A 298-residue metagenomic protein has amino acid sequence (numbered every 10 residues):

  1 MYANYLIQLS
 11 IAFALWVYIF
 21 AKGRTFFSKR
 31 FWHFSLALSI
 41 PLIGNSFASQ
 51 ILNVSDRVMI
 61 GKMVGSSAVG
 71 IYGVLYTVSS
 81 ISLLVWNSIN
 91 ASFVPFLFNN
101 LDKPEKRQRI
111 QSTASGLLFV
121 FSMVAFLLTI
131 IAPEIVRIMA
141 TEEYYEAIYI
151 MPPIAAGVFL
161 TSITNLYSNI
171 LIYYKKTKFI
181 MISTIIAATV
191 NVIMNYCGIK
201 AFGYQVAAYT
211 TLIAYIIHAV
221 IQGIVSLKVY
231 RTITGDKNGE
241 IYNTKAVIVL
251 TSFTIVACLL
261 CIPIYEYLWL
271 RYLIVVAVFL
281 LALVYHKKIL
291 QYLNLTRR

Functional and structural regions predicted by a protein language model:
M1-A21, I185-V190, Y204-S226, I274-V275: Hydrophobic alpha-helical transmembrane segments
M1-N4, S10-N53, S92, F96-Q108 (+1 more regions): Interhelical loop/hinge segments that connect adjacent transmembrane helices in multipass membrane
A12-F20, V58, K62, I81-S88 (+7 more regions): Membrane-embedded alpha-helical segments of multi-pass transporters/permeases
F34-L38, L42, I60-S80, Y145-Y149 (+1 more regions): Interfacial/gating helices of multi-pass transporter permease domains
N45-V54, A125-T129, V192-Y196, S252-Y267: Hydrophobic alpha-helical transmembrane segments in multi-pass integral membrane proteins
M63-S66, N100, Y173-Y174, A201: Helix-loop interface residues and adjacent transmembrane-helix termini in multi-pass membrane transporters, primarily
I71-T184: Specific pore-lining/lateral-gate transmembrane helices of multi-pass inner-membrane transport and insertion machines
C258-R298: Membrane-proximal transmembrane or re-entrant/amphipathic helices at the cytosolic face
